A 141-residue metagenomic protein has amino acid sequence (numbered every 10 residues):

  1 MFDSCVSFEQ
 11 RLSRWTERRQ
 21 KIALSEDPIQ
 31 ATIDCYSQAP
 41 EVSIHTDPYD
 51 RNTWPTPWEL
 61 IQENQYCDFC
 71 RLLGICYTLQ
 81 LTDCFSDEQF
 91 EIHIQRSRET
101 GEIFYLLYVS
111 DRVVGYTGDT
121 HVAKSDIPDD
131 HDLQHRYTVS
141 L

Functional and structural regions predicted by a protein language model:
M1-L141: A structural boundary/capping signal
